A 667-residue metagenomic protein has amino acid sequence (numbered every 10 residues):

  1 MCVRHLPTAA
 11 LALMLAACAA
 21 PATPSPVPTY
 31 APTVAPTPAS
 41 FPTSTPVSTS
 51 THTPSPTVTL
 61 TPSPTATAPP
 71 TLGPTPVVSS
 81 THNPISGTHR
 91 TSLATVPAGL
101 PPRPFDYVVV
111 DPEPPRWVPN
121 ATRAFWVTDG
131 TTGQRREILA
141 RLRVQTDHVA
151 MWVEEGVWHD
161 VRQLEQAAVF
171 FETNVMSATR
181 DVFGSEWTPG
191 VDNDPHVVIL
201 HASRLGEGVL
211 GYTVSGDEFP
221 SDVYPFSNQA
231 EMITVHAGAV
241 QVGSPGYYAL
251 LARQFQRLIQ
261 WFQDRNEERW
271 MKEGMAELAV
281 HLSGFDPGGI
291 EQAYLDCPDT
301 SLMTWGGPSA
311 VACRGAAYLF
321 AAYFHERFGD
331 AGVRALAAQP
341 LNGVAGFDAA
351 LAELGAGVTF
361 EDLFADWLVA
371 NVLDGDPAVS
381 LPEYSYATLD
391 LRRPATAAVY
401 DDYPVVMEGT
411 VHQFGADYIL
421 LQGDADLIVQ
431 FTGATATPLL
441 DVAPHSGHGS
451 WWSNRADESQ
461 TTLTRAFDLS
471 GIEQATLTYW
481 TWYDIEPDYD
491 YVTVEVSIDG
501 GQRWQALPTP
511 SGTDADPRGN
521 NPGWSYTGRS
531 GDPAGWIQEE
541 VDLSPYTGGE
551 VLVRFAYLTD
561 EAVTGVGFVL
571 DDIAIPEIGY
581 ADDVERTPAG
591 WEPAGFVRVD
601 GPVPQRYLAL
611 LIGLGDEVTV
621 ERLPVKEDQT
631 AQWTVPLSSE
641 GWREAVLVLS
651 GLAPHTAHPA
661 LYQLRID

Functional and structural regions predicted by a protein language model:
C18-T81, T95: Ser/Thr-rich, Proline-interspersed low-complexity disordered segments
T49, T61-T71, G343-L463, W480 (+3 more regions): Beta/coil-rich, acidic/histidine-enriched accessory regions frequently appended to metallopeptidases
Q145-M275, S283-G289, L295-G306: Juxtacatalytic substrate-recognition/specificity segment
E218, D222-N228, P245, A249-L250 (+3 more regions): Acidic/His/Gly-enriched intrinsically disordered linker/tail segments that often contain short helix/coil "MoRF-like"
E326, D468-S470, W480-E486, A556-L558: Solvent-exposed strand-to-loop "edge" motifs in beta-rich extracellular domains
A475-T481, V551-L558, V584, L647: Extracellular beta-strand-rich recognition modules
R503-Y546, E627-T630: Extracellular carbohydrate recognition and processing domains and analogous Trp-centered ligand-binding platforms
P533-G565: Terminal, low-complexity interaction segments
